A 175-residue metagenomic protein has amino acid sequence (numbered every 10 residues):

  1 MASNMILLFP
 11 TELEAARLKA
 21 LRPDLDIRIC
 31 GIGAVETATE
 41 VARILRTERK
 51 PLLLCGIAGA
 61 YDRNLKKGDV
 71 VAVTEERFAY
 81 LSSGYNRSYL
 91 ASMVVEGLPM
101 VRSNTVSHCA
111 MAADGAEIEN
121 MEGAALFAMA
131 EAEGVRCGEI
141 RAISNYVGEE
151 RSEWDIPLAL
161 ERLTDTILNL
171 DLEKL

Functional and structural regions predicted by a protein language model:
M1-I6: Extreme N-terminal starter segment of soluble prokaryotic enzymes
T11-L175: Glycine-rich phosphate- or other oxyanion-binding loops that anchor nucleotides, phosphorylated ligands
